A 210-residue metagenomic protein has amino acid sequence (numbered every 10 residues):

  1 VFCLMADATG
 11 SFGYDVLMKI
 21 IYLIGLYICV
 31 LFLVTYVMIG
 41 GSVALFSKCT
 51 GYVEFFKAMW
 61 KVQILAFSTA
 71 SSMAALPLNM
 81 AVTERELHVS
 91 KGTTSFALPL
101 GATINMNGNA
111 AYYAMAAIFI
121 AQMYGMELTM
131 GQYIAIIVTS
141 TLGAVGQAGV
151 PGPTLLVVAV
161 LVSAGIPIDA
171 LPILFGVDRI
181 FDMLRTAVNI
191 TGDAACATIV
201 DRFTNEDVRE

Functional and structural regions predicted by a protein language model:
V1-C3, V37-M38, L155: Hydrophobic mid-bilayer segments of alpha-helices in multi-pass membrane transport proteins, especially secondary
V1-F12, A116, I120: Hydrophobic transmembrane alpha-helices of secondary-active transporters and Na+-translocating membrane complexes
A8-Y22, A44-F56: Interfacial helix-loop-helix linkers and transmembrane-helix boundary segments in multi-pass membrane proteins
G13, G41, L45-T50, L87 (+3 more regions): Membrane-interfacial segments
G13-I39: Entry/N-cap segments of selected transmembrane alpha helices and their immediately preceding amphipathic helices
I20-I28, M59, Q63, L100-N107 (+2 more regions): Loop-to-transmembrane-helix entry motif
K61-A144, A197, E210: Helix-loop-helix junctions within the multi-pass membrane cores of secondary transporters/permeases
A114-E210: Transmembrane alpha-helical segments and their short flanking loops that form helix-hairpins/helix-helix interfaces
